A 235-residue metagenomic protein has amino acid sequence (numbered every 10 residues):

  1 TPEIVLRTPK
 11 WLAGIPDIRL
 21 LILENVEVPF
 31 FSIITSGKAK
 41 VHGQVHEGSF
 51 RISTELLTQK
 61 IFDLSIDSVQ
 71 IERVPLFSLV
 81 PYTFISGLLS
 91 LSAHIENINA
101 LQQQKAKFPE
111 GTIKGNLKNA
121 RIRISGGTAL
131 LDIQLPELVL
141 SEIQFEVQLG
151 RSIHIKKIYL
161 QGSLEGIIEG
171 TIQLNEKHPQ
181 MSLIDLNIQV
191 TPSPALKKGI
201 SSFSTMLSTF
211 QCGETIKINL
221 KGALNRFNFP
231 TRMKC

Functional and structural regions predicted by a protein language model:
T1-G43: Terminal hydrophobic membrane-targeting helix
G14-V26, H42-R51, I71-I98, P109 (+3 more regions): Amphipathic hydrophobic-ligand
V45, T58, S68-Q70, L117-R121 (+1 more regions): Transmembrane beta-strands of outer-membrane beta-barrel pores
I61, A106-T112, L183-D185: Outer-membrane beta-barrel architecture
Q102-K107, H178-Q180: Short loop/turn motifs that connect adjacent beta-strands in outer-membrane beta-barrel proteins
K114-Q144, L149-R151, Y159-Q161: Short helix-loop boundary/capping segments
S141-C235: Extended terminal
